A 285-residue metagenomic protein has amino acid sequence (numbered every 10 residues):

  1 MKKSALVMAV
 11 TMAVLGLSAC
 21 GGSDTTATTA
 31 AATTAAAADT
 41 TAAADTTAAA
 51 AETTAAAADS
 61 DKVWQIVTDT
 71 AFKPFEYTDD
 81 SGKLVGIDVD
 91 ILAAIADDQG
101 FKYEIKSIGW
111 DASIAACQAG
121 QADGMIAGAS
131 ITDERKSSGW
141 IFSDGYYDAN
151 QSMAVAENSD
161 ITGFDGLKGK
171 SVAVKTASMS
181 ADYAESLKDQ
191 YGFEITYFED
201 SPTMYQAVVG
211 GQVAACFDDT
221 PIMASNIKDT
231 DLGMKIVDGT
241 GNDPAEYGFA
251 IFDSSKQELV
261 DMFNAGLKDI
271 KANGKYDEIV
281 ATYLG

Functional and structural regions predicted by a protein language model:
L15-A19: C-terminal motif of bacterial Sec signal peptides marking the signal peptidase cleavage site
G21-D24: Bacterial signal peptide processing site
D59-A129: Extracytoplasmic small-molecule ligand-binding "clamshell" domains of the periplasmic binding protein/Venus flytrap
T70, Y147-V155, A224, K228-A265 (+1 more regions): Periplasmic-binding protein-like
V89, E104-A116, S159, I195-G210: Short helix-initiation/N-cap motifs at beta->coil->alpha
V89-D98, N158-I161, S171, T176-M179 (+1 more regions): Extended ligand-binding regions for polar small-molecule ligands
A93, K102-G166, M234-K235, T240-G241: Acidic, polar ligand-binding/catalytic clefts
A129-S137, E185-S186, V209, A214-D243: A ligand-binding cleft/hinge motif common to bilobed small-molecule-binding domains
